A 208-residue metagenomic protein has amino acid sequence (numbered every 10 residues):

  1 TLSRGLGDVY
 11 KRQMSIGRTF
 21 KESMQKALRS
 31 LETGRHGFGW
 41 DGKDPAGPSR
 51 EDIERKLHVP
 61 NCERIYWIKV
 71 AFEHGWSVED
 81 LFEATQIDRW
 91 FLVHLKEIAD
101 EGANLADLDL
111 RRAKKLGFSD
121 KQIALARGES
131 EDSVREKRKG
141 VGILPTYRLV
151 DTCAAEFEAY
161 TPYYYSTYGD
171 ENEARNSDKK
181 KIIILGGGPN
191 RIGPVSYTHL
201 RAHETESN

Functional and structural regions predicted by a protein language model:
T1-L6, Y10, H199, E206-N208: Single conserved hydrophobic/aromatic residue that forms the stacking wall/gate of nucleotide- or nucleobase-binding
G7, N61, L116, F157 (+1 more regions): Solvent-exposed alpha-helices and their adjacent loops that cap or buttress functional pockets in soluble metabolic
K11-S15: Feature marking long nucleic-acid-engaging regions of large polymerase/nuclease enzymes
G17-R18, S196: Ordered, soluble secondary-structure elements with a strong preference for glycine-centered loop motifs and nearby
R18, E22-E63, K69-H74, D80-A155: Terminal amphipathic helices with adjacent charged low-complexity linkers/tails
E63-R64, S130, G188, R201: Residue-level preference for nonpolar/small residues embedded in alpha-helices
E136-K139, P145, V150-R201: ATP-binding N-terminal substructure of ATP-dependent carboxylate-amine bond-forming enzymes
